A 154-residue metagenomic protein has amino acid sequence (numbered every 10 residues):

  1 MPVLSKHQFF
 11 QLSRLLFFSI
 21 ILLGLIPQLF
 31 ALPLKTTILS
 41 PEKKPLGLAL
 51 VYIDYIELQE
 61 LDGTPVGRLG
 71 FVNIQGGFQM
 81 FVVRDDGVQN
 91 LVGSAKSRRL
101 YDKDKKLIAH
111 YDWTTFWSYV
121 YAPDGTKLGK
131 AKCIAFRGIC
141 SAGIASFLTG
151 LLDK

Functional and structural regions predicted by a protein language model:
P2-F17: Bacterial N-terminal signal peptides that target proteins for export
L4-Q8, L25, G76, D86: Intrinsic low-complexity/disordered segments
S13-Q28: Bacterial N-terminal signal peptides
A31-K154: Intrinsically disordered, low-complexity proline/glycine-rich segments
